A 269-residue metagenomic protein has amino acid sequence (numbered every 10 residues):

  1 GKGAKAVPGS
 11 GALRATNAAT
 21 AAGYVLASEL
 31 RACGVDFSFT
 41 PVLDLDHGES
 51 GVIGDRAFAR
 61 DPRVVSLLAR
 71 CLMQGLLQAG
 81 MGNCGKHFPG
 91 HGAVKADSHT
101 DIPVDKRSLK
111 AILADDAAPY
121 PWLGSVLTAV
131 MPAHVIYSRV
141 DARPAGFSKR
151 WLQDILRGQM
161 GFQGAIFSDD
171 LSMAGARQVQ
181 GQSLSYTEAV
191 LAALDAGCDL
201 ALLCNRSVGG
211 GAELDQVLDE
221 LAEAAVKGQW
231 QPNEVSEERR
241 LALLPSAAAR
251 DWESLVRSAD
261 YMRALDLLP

Functional and structural regions predicted by a protein language model:
G1-K5, D36-R56, G82-P103, A133: Active-site-proximal loop/short-helix segments that contain or immediately flank catalytic acid/base residue(s)
K5-A12, T20-Y24, G48, G54: Nucleotide/pyrophosphate-binding catalytic subdomain
G11-E29, R60-L68, K110-L113: Glycine-rich anion/phosphate-binding loops
L26-S38: Acidic-leg catalytic submotif of subtilisin-like serine proteases
S50-S66, G210-D215: Active-site loop-helix segments enriched in His/Asp/Glu that coordinate and activate a nucleophilic water at divalent
R70-A242, A249-E253: Second-shell residues forming the walls of enzyme active-site clefts
A248-P269: C-terminal extensions of enzymes
